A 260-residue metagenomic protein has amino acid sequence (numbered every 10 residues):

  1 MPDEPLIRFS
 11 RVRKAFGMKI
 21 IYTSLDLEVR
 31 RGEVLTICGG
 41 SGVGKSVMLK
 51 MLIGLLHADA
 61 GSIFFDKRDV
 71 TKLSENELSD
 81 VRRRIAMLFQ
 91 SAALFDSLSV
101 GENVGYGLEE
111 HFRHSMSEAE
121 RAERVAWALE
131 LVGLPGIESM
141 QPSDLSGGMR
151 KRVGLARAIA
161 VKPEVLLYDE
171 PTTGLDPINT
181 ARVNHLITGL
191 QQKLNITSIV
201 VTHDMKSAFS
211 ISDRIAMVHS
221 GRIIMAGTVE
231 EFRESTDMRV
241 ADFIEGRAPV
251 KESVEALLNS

Functional and structural regions predicted by a protein language model:
C38-G40: The feature captures the beta-strand-to-loop junction immediately N-terminal to the Walker
I53: Helix-to-loop junction immediately C-terminal to a conserved catalytic motif
R68-D69, E109, M116-G136: Conserved ABC ATPase "signature" region
Q141-L145, M149: Conserved ABC ATPase signature
K162: Conserved catalytic motifs of ABC-family nucleotide-binding domains
L166-D169: Catalytic Walker B motif of ABC-type/P-loop ATPase nucleotide-binding domains
